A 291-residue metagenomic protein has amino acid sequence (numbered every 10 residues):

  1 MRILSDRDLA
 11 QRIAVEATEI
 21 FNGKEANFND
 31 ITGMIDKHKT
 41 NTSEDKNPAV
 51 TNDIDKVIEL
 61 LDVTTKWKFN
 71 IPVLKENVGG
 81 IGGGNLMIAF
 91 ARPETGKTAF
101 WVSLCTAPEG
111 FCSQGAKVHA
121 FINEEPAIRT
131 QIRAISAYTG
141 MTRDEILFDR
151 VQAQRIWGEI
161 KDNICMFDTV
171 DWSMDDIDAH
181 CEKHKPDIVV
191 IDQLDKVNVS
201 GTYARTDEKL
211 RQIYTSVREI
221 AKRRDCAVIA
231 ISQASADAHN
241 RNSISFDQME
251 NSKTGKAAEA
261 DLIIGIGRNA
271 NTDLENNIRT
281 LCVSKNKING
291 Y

Functional and structural regions predicted by a protein language model:
M1-D8, C112-A204, Q212, L274: Conserved inter-motif catalytic segment of the P-loop NTP-binding fold
M1-N52: Short, small/acidic-rich helices and loops at N termini and domain boundaries of DNA replication/processing enzymes
F28-N29, N41, P186-A236: Hydrophobic, well-ordered secondary-structure scaffolds
T42-G140: The Walker A/P-loop phosphate-binding site
G84, P186, A260-D261: Short, well-ordered alpha-helix to beta-strand connector turns
M87, H119-F121, C165-F167, I229 (+1 more regions): Hydrophobic/aromatic beta-strand patches that form the interior of the parallel beta-sheet core in alpha/beta enzyme
F90, E94, Q212-Y291: Phosphate-binding/switch region of NTP-binding enzymes
